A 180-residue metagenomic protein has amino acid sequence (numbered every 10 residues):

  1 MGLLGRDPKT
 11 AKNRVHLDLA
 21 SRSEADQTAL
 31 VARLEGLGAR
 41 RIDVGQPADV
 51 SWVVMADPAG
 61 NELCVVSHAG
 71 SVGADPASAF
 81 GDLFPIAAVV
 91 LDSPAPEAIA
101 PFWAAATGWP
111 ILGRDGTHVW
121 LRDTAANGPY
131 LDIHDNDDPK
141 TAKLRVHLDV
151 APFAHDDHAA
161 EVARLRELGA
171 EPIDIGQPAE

Functional and structural regions predicted by a protein language model:
M1-D43: Ordered, small/hydrophobic-rich secondary-structure cores
M1-G2, V31, E35-V90, A105 (+3 more regions): Vicinal oxygen chelate
K12-H16, F84-A88, K143-H147: Short, solvent-exposed beta-strand edge segments and adjacent coil->beta transition regions
D18-R22, D92, D149-F153: Short hydrophobic/aromatic beta-strand micro-patches that form the beta-sheet surface supporting nucleotide- or nucleic
E24-L30, A98-A100, H155-E161: Short, conserved charged micro-motifs
A88, P96-A98: Conserved SAM/SAH cofactor-binding pocket of Class I
